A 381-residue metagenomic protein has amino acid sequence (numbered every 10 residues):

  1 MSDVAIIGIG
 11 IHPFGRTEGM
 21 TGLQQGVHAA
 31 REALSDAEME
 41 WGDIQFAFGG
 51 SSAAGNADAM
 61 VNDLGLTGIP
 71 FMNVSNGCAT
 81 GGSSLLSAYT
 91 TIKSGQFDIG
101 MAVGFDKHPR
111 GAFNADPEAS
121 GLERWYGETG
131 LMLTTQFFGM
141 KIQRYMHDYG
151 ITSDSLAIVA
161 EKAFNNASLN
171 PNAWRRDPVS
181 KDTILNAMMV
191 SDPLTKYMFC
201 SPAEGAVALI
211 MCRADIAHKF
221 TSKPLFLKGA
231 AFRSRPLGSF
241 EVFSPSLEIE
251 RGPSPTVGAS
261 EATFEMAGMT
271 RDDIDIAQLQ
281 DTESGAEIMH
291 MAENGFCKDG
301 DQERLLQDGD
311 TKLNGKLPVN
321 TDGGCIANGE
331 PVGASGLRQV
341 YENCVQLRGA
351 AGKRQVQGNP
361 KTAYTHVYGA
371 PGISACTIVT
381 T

Functional and structural regions predicted by a protein language model:
M1-A79, Y145-T152, W174-T183, P193 (+3 more regions): Conserved active-site "lid/cap" helical segment
M1-M20, A157-I158, M189-G258, D310-D322 (+5 more regions): Condensing-enzyme catalytic core mediating Claisen C-C bond formation in acyl metabolism
M20-V27, A54, G82, M132-G139 (+7 more regions): Electropositive phosphate-/nucleotide-binding environments in soluble metabolic enzymes
W41-G50, P70-N73, G100-F105, D154-E161 (+5 more regions): Beta-strand segments within the central parallel beta-sheet cores of soluble alpha/beta enzyme folds
G50-V103, K107-F137, R175-S201, R233-L237 (+2 more regions): Conserved catalytic cysteine-centered active-site region of acyl-thioester-dependent Claisen-condensing enzymes
A54-D63, L237-F243, D281-R304, P331 (+1 more regions): Short glycine/threonine-rich loop-to-helix capping motif typified by GTGT followed within a few residues by an Asp-Pro
S75-D106, T135-L169, L209-D215, P331-A351: Active-site-proximal alpha-helical scaffold in enzymes
I249-V257, E261-S284, E293-F296, A327-N328: Extended C-terminal subregions enriched in glycine
